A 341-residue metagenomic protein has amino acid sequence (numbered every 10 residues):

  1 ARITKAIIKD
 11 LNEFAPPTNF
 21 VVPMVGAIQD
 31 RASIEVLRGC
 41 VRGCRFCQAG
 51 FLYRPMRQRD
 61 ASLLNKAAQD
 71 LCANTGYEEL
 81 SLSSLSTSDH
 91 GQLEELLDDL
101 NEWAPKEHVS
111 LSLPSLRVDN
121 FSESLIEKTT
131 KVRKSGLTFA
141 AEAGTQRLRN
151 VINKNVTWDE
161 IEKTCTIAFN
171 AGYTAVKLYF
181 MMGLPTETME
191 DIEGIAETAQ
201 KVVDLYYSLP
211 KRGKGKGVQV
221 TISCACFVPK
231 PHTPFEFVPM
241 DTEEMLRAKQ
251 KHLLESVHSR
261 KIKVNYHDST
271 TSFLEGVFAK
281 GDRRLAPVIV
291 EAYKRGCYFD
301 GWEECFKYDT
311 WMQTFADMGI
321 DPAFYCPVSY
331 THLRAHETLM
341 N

Functional and structural regions predicted by a protein language model:
A1-S33: N-terminal [4Fe-4S]-dependent radical SAM core
F20-R45, C72, L113-P114, V228: N-terminal pre-triad scaffold of radical SAM enzymes
R42, G91, F121-L125, R147-I152 (+4 more regions): Flexible glycine/acidic-rich beta-alpha junction loops that bind and position SAM and/or redox cofactors in anaerobic
Q48-L63: Iron-sulfur (Fe-S) cluster-binding segments and ferredoxin-like electron-carrier domains, especially [2Fe-2S]
D70-T221: Conserved SAM/AdoMet-binding glycine-rich loop
A196, Q200, D204-G213, E236-R247 (+1 more regions): Long, polar/charge-rich, low-hydrophobicity segments
K251-Y266: C-terminal accessory region of radical SAM enzymes
T331-T338: Conserved small/polar residues in nucleotide/adenosyl-binding loops
